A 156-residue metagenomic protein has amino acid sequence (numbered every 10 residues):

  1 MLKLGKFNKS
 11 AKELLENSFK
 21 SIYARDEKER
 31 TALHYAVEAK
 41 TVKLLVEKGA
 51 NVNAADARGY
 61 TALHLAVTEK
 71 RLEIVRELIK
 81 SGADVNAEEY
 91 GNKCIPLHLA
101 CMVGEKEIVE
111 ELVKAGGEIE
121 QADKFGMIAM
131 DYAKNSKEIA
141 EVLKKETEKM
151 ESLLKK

Functional and structural regions predicted by a protein language model:
M1-L45: N-terminal segments that cap or nucleate solenoid repeat domains
L2-F7, Y35-A39, L65-R71, L99-E105 (+1 more regions): Ankyrin repeat A-helix N-terminal signature
F19-K20, A50, A83, G117 (+1 more regions): Ankyrin-repeat C-terminal turn/loop position
D26, D56, E89-Y90, D123: Ankyrin repeat boundary/linker residues
E29, G59, N92-K93, G126: Start-of-repeat signature of ankyrin repeats
E118-L154: Leucine-rich solenoid repeat scaffolds
